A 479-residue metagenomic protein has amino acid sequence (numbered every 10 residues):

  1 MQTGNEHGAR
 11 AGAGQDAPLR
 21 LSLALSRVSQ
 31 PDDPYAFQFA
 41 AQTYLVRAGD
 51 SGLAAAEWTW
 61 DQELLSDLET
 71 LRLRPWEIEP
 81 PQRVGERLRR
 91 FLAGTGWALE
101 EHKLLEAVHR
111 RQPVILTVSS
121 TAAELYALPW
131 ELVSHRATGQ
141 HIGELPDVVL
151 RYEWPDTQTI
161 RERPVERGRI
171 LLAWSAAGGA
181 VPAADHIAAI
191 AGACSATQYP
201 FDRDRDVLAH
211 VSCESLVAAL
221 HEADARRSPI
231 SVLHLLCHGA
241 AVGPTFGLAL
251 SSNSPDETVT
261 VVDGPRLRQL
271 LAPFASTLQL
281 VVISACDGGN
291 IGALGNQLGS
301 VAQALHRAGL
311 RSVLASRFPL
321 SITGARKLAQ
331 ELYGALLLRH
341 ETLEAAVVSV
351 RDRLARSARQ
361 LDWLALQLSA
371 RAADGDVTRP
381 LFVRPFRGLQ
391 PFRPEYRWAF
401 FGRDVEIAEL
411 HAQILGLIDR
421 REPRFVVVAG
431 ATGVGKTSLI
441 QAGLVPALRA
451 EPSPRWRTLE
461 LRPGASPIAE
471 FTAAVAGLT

Functional and structural regions predicted by a protein language model:
M1-T138, L145, P164: Non-catalytic, solvent-exposed interaction/assembly segments
E6, P18-L45, V347-D352, Q360-D404 (+1 more regions): Charged, amphipathic alpha-helical interface modules that flank catalytic cores or transmembrane segments and mediate
A11, K103-R110, P155-R167, P380-L381 (+1 more regions): Short boundary motifs at domain starts and secondary-structure transition points
L19-L21, G168-A173, R457-L459: Conserved beta-strand elements of the Class I
A55-W58, E344, V348, D374-T479: Amphipathic helix/helix-loop-helix segment enriched in hydrophobic residues with interspersed Lys/Arg and occasional
T121, T157-T258, I283, N296: A domain-level signal for caspase-like cysteine endopeptidase catalytic cores and their zymogen-processing architecture
I142-W154, P255-S276, G334-P385: Caspase-like cysteine protease fold
V149-Y152, V232-E331: Catalytic cores of nucleophile-dependent amide-cleaving enzymes
